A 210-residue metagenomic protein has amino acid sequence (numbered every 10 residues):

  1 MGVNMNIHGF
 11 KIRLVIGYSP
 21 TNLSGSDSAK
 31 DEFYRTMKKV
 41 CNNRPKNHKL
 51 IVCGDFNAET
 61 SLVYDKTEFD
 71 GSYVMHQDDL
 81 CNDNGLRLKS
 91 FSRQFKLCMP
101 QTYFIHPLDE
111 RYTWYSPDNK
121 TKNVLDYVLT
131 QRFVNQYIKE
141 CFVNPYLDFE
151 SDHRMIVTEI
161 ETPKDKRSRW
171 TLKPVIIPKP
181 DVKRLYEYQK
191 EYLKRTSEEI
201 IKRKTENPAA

Functional and structural regions predicted by a protein language model:
N4-I12, I16, I51, K120-A210: Surface polyanion/phosphate-binding segment centered on an Asp-His-Pro turn
I12-P20, K66-S72: Surface-exposed beta-strand-to-loop junctions that form interaction patches on eukaryotic regulatory domains
S19, D55-N57, Y146: An acidic- and aromatic-residue-enriched active-site/binding cleft used to recognize and process polar
S19-S28: Surface-exposed cleft-lining segments at the edges of enzyme active sites
T21, F104-H106, T162-K164: Residue-level detector of flexible, active-site-proximal loop/helix-junction positions within diverse enzyme catalytic
G25, S61-T67, K139, K166-W170: Cytochrome P450 core scaffold surrounding the K-helix E-X-X-R motif and the conserved "meander" helix-loop region
E32-F133, E187-E206, A210: Metal-dependent phosphoesterases centered on the DNase I-like endonuclease/exonuclease/phosphatase
